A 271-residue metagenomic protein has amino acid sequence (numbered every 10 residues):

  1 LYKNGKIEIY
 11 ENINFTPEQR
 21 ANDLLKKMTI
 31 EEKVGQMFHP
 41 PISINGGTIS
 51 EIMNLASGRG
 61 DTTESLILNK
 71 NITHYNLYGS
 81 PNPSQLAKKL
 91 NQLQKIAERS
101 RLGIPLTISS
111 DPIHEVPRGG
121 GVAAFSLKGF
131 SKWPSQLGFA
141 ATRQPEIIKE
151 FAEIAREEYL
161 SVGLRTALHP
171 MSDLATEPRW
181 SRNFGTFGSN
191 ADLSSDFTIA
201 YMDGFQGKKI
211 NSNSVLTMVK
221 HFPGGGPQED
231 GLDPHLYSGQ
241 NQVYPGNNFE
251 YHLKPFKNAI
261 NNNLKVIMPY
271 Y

Functional and structural regions predicted by a protein language model:
L1-Y271: Glycoside hydrolase catalytic-domain context in secreted enzymes
